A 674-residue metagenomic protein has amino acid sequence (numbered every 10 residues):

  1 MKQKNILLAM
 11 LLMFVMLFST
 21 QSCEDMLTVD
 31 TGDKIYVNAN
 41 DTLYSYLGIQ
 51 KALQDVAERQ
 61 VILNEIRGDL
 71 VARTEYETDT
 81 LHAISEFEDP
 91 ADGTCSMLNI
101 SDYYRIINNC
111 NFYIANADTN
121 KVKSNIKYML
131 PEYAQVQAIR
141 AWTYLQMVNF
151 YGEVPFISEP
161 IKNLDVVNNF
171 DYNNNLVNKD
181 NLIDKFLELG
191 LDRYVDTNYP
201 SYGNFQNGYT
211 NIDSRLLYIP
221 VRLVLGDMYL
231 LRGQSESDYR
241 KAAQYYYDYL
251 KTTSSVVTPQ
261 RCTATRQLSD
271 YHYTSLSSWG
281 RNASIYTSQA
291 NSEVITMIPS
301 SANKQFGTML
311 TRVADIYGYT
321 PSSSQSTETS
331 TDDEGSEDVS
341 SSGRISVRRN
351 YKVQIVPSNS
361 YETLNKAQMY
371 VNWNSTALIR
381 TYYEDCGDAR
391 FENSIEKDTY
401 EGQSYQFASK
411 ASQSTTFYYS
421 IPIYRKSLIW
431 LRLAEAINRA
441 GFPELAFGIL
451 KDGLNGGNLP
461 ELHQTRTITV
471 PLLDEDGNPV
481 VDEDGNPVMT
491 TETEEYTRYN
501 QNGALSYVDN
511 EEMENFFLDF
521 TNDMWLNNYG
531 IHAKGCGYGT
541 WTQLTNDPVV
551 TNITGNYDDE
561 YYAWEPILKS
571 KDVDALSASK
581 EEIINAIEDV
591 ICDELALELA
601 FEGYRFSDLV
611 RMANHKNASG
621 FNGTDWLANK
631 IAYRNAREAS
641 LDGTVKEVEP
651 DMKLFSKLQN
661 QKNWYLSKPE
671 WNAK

Functional and structural regions predicted by a protein language model:
A9-S19: Bacterial N-terminal signal peptides
C23-G68, A243, E334, E638-K674: Membrane-proximal, proline-rich intrinsically disordered regions
D33-Y36, N40, Q60-T74, P200-L223 (+4 more regions): Short, surface-exposed recognition loops and adjoining beta-strand edges that mediate ligand/DNA contacts, enriched
L43, D79-Y151, F170-D184, E188-Y202 (+2 more regions): Conserved, well-structured interaction surfaces
V148-P155, L231-E236, G441: Short coil/turn linking the two alpha-helices of tandem helical-hairpin repeats
D248-K251, S255-P460, T469-E494, T521 (+3 more regions): Elongated scaffold/linker segments in the mid-to-C-terminal portions of large proteins
